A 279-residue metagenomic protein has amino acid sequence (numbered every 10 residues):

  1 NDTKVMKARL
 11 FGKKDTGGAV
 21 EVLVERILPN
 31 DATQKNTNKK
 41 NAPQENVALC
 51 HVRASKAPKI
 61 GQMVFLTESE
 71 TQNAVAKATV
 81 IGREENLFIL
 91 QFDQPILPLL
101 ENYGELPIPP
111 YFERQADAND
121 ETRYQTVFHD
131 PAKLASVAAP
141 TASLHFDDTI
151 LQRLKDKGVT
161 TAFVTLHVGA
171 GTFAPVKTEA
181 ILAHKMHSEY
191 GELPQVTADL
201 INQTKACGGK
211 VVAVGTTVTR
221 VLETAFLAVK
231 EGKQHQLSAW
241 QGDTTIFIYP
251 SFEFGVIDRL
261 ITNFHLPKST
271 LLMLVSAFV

Functional and structural regions predicted by a protein language model:
D2-V279: Surface-exposed, charge/polar-rich loops and edge strands
